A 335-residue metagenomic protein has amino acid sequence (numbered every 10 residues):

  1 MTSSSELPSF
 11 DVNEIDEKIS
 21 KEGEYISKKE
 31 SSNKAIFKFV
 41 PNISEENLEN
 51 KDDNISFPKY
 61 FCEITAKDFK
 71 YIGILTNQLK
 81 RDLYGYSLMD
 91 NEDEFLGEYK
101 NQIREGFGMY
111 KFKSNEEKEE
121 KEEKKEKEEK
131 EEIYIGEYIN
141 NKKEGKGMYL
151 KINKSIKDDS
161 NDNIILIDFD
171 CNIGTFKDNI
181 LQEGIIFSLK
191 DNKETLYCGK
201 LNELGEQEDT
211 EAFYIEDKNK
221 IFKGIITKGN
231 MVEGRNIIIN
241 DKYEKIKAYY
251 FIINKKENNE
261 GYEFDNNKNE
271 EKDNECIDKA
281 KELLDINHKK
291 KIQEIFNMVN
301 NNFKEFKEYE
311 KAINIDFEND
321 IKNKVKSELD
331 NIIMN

Functional and structural regions predicted by a protein language model:
M1-N335: Intrinsically disordered, low-complexity repeat tracts enriched in Gly/Pro/Ser/Thr and acidic residues, frequently
